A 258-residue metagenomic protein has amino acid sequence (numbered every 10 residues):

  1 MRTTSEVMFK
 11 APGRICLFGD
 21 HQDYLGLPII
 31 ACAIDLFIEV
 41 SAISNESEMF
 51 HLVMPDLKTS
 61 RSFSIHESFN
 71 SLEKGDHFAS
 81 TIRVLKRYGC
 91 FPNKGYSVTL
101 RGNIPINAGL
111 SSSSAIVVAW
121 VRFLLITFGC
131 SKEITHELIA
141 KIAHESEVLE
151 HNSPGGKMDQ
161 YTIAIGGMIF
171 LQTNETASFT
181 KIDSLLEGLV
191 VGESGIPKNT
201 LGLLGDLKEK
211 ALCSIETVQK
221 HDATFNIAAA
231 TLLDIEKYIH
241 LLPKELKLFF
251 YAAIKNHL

Functional and structural regions predicted by a protein language model:
M1-C16, E39-D76, K86-R87, F170-L258: C-terminal nucleotide
M1-S114, V118, R122-H136, I163-M168: ATP-binding N-lobe of GHMP and related small-molecule kinases
Q22, L27-P28, C32, G102 (+7 more regions): Flexible, active-site-adjacent loop/turn segments at secondary-structure boundaries
A108-G192: Fold-level recognition of mixed alpha/beta catalytic cores in primary-metabolism enzymes, strongest
